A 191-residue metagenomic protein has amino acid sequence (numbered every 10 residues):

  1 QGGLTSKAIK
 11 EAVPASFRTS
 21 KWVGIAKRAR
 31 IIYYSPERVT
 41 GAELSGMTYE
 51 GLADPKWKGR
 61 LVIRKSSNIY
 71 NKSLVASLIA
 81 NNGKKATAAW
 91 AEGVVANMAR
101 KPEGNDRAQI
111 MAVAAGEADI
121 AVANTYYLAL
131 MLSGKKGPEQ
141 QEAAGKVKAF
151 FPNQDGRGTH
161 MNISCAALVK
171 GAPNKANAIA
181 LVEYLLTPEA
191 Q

Functional and structural regions predicted by a protein language model:
G2-I32, E50, R60-L61: A structural signal for short loop-to-beta-strand junctions that line the ligand-binding cleft of periplasmic/secreted
G2-K7, W22, E50, P138-H160 (+1 more regions): Short beta-strand->loop
R28-L44: Hydrophobic/proline-rich hinge and linker segments of small-molecule sensing/allosteric domains, predominantly
Y33-R38, M161-N174: A bilobed periplasmic-binding-protein/Venus flytrap-type ligand-binding module shared by bacterial periplasmic
G41-K56: Flexible hinge/capping segments at coil-to-helix
K56-S66, Y184-Q191: Periplasmic-binding protein-like
V62-S66, Y70-S73, S77-P152: Ligand-binding pocket segment of bilobal, Venus flytrap-like solute-binding proteins
A89-W90, N124, I163-S164, P173-L185: Short amphipathic alpha-helical coupling segments at ligand-binding clamshell hinges and other catalytic/signaling
